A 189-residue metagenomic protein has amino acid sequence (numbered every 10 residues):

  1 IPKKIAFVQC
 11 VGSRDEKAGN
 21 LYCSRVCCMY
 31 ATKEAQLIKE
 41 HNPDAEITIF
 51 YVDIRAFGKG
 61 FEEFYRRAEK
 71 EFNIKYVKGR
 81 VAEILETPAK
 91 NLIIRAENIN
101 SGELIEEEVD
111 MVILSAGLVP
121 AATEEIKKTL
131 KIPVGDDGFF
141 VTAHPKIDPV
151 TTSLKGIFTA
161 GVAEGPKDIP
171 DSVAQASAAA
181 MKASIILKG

Functional and structural regions predicted by a protein language model:
I1-G189: Residues forming the flavin
